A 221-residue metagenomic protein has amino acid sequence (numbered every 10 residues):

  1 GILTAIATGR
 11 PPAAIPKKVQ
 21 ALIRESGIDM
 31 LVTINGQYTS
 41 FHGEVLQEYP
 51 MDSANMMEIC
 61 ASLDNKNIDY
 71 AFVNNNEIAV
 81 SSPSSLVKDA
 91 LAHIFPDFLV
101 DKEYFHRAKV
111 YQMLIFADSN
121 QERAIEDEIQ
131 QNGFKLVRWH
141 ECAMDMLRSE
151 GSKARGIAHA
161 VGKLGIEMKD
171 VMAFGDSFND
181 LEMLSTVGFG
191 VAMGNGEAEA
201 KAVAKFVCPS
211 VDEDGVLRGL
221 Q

Functional and structural regions predicted by a protein language model:
G1-I2, E48-M57, E150-G162, D170 (+1 more regions): Short, acidic loop-to-helix structural element flanking the phosphoryl-transfer center in phosphate-processing enzymes
G1-L86: Active-site phosphate-binding/coordination module
L3, D69, K135, F189-G190 (+1 more regions): Residue-level detector of anion-binding/catalytic polar loops
A5, V32, M172-F174, V191 (+1 more regions): Hydrophobic/aromatic beta-strand patches that form the interior of the parallel beta-sheet core in alpha/beta enzyme
A14-K17, A124, G156, E182-M183 (+2 more regions): Phosphate- and divalent-cation-binding pockets in alpha/beta enzyme and binding domains that engage nucleotide-derived
S26-G27, N35, I129-N132, T186-V187 (+1 more regions): Short, structured coil segments at secondary-structure junctions
S62, K66-F174, F178-M183, N195: Conserved acidic, metal-coordinating active-site core of Asp-based, Mg2+-dependent phosphoryl-transfer enzymes
E167, T186, V191-Q221: Asp-based, Mg2+/Mn2+-dependent phosphohydrolase catalytic module
